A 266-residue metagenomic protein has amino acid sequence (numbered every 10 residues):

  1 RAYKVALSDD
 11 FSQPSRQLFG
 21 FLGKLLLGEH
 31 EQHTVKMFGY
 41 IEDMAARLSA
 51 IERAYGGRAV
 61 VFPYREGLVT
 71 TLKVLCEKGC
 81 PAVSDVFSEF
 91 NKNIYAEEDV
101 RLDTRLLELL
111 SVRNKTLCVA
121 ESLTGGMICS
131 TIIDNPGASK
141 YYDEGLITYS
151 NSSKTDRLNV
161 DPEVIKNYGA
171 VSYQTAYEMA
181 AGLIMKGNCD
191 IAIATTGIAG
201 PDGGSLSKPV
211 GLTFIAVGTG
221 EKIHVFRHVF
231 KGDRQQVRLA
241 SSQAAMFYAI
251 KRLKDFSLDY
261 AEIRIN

Functional and structural regions predicted by a protein language model:
R1-L25: Proline/glycine-rich low-complexity loops and linkers
K4, Q17, A50-I51, G79-N266: Short alpha-helical segments enriched in small residues
D10-Q13, I41-D43, S122-I128: Gly/Ser/Thr-rich loops at beta-strand to alpha-helix junctions that form or flank small-molecule/cofactor-binding
L25-D43: Short glycine-/aliphatic-rich beta-strand segments at the starts of folded cytosolic domains
K36-G39, L72-K78: Short beta-strand-to-loop capping motifs
F38-V60: Short amphipathic alpha-helix segments
G56-F62, D190-A194: A short linear hydrophobic-aromatic micro-motif
R65-V69: Short Gly/Ser/Thr- and Asp/Glu-enriched loop/turn motifs at secondary-structure junctions
